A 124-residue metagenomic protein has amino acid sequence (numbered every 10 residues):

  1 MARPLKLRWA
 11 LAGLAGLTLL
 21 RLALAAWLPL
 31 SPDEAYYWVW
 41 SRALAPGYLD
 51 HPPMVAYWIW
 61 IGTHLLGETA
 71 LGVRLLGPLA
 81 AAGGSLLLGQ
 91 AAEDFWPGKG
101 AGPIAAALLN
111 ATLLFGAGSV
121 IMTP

Functional and structural regions predicted by a protein language model:
K6, T69-L71, F95-I104: Membrane-helix interface segments
K6-L30: Transmembrane signal-anchor helices characteristic of membrane glycosylation enzymes that use polyprenol
L11, L75-W96, A111: Transmembrane-helix motifs of polytopic, lipid-linked glycan transferases
L14, A105-L113, A117: Short helix- or helix-capping micro-motifs that position conserved polar/aromatic residues at function-defining sites
A26-Y37, G47-W58, G67-L71: Extracytoplasmic catalytic/substrate-binding loops of multi-pass membrane glycan-assembly enzymes
P53-Y57, G67-L86, G102, G118: Loop-to-helix entry region of an early transmembrane alpha helix in multi-pass inner-membrane enzymes
V120-P124: Short acidic/glycine- and proline-prone juxtamembrane loop motifs at membrane-interface regions of multi-pass membrane
